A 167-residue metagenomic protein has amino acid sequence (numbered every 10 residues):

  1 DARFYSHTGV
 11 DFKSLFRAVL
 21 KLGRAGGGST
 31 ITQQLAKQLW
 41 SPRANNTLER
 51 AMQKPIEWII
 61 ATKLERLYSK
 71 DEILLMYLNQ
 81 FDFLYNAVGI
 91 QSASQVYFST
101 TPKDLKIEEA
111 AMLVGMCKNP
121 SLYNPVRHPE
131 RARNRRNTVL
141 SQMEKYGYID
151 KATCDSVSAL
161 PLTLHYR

Functional and structural regions predicted by a protein language model:
D1-D150: Peptidoglycan glycan-strand catalytic modules in the bacterial/periplasmic cell-wall system
D150-R167: Non-catalytic structural connector segments
